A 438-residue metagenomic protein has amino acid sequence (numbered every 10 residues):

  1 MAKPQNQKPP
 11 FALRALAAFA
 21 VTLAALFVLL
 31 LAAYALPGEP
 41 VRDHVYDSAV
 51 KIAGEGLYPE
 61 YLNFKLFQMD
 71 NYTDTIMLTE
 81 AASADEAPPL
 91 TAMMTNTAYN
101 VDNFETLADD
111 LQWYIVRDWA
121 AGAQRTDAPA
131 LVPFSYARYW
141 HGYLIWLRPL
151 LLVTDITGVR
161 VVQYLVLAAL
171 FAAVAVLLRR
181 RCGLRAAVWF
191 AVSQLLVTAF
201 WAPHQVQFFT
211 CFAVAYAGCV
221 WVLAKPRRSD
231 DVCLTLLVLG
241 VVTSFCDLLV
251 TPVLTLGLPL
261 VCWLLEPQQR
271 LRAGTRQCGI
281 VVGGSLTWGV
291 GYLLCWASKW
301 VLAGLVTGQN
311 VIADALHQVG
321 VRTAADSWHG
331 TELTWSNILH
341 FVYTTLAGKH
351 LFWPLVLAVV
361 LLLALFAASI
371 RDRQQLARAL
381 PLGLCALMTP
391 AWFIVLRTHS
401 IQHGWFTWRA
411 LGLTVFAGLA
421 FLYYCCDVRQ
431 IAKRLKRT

Functional and structural regions predicted by a protein language model:
M1-P10, V222-V232, L265-G279, A368-R373 (+1 more regions): Membrane-interface junctions at the ends of membrane-embedded or membrane-associated helices
R138, I145-Q163: Juxtamembrane segments of multi-pass membrane glycosylation machinery that transfer sugars from lipid-linked donors
I145, A191-V214, L239-F245: Aromatic- and kink-enriched transmembrane "portal" helix at the membrane-lumen/periplasm boundary that abuts
Y164-V188: Transmembrane-helix motifs of polytopic, lipid-linked glycan transferases
V232-L260, I280-L294: Membrane-interface alpha helices of multi-pass inner-membrane proteins
C278-L361: Membrane-lumen/periplasm interface segments of specific transmembrane helices in polyprenyl phosphate-linked
A364-L387: Membrane-interface helix-loop-helix junctions at transmembrane boundaries of multi-pass membrane enzymes, predominantly
Q402-C425: Hydrophobic/aromatic-rich transmembrane helices and adjacent perimembrane loops
